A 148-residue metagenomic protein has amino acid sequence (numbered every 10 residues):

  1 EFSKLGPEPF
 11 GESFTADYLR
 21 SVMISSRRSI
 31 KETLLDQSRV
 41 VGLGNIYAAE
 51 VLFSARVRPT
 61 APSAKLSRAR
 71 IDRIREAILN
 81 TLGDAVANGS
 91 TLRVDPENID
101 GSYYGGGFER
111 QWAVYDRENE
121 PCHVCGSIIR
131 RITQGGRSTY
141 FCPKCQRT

Functional and structural regions predicted by a protein language model:
E1-S54, P62: Phosphate/anion-contacting hairpin/loop surfaces
Q37, N119, T139: Residues immediately within or flanking Cys/His clusters that coordinate Zn2+ in small zinc-binding modules
R56-K65, I71: RNA substrate-recognition surfaces in RNA-acting enzymes
R70-S90: Basic, amphipathic alpha-helical segments enriched in Lys/Arg and hydrophobic/aromatic residues
I78-N80, I99-R110, H123-S127: Short Cys/His-rich Zn2+-coordinating modules
E109-E118, I132-G135: Short, flexible, mixed-charge glycine/proline-rich loop motifs that serve as phosphate/nucleic-acid-contacting
C122-C125, C142-C145: Short cysteine-rich clusters marking metal-coordination/redox-active sites
I129-R130, R147: Short functional micro-motifs and their immediate structural scaffolds
